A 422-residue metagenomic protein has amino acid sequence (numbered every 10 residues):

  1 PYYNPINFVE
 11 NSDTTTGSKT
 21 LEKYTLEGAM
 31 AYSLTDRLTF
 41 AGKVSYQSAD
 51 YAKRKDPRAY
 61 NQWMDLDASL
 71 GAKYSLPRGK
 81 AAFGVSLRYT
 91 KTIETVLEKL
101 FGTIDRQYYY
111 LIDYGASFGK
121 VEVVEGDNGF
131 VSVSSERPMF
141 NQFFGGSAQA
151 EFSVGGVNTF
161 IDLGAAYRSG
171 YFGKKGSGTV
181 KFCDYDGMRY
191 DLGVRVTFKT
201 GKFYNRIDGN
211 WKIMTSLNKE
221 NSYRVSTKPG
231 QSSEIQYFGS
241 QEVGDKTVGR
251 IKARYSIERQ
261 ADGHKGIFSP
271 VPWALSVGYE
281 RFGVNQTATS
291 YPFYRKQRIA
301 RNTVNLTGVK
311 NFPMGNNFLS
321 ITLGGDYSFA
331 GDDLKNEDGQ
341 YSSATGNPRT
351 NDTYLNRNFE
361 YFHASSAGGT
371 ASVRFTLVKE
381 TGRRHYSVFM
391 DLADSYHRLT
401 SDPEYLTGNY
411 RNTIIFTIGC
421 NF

Functional and structural regions predicted by a protein language model:
P1-Y3, Y51-A59, V96-G102, L163 (+6 more regions): Outer-membrane beta-barrel translocator domains and adjoining extracellular loop/strand segments of Gram-negative
G17-K19, A49-W63, S134-M139, K181-C183: Outer-membrane beta-barrel proteins
T20-L26, Y60-A68, F140-G146, D184-L192 (+5 more regions): Residues that define the transmembrane beta-barrel architecture of outer-membrane proteins
S33-R37, S75-G79, S153-V157, K199-G201 (+3 more regions): Outer-membrane beta-barrel channels and translocator barrels
L38-V44, A81-L87, V157-L163, L192 (+7 more regions): Transmembrane beta-strands of outer-membrane beta-barrel proteins
Y46-D50, Y89-I93, A165-S169, W211-L217 (+7 more regions): Transmembrane beta-strands of outer-membrane beta-barrel pores
L76-G79, Y410-F422: Outer-membrane beta-barrel "beta-signal"
K120-Y279: Long, internal scaffold/assembly segments composed of regular secondary structure
